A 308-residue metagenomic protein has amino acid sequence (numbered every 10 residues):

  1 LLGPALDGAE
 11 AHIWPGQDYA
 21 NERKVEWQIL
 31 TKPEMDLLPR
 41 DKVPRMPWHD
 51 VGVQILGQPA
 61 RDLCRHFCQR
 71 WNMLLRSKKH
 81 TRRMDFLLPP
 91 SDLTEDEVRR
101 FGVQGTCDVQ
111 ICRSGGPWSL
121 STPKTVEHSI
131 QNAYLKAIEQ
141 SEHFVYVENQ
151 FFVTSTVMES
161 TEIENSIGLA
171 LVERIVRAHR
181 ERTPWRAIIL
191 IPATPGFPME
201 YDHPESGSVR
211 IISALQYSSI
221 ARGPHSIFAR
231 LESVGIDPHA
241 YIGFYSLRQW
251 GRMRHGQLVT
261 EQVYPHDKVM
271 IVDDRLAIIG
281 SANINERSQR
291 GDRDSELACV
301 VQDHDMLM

Functional and structural regions predicted by a protein language model:
L1-A5, A20, P33-M35, V109 (+3 more regions): PLD/PLD-like phosphodiesterase catalytic module centered on the HKD motif
L1-N132, E148-N149, I167-A170, P195 (+4 more regions): Eukaryotic endomembrane system proteins
A137-E142: Secondary-structure "cap/kink" motif recognition
